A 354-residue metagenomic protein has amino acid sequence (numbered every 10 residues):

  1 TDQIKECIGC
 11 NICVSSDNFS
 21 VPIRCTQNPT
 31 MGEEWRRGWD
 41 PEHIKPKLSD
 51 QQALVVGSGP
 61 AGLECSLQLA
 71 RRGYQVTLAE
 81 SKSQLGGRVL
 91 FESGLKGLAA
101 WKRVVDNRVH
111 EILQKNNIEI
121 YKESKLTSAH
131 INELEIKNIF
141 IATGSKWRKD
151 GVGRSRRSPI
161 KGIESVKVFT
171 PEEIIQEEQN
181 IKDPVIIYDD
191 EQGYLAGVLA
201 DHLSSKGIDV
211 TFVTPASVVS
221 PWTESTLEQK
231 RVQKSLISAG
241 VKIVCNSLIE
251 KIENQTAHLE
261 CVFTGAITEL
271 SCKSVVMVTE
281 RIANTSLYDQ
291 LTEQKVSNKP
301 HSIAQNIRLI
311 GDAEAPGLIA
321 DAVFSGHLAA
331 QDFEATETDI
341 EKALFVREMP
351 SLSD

Functional and structural regions predicted by a protein language model:
T1, I12-N18, T30, L113-N117 (+5 more regions): Generic secondary-structure signature for well-ordered alpha-helical cores
T1-V56, P60, C65-R71, Q75-V76 (+2 more regions): Flavin-dependent oxidoreductase catalytic cores
F19-R24, R36-R37, V89-F91, L134 (+2 more regions): Short acidic, glycine/serine/threonine-rich loops at helix termini
I23, G32, I44, S83-L85 (+4 more regions): Glycine-rich flavin
K47-S81, L85, Y121-E135, I139-E224 (+2 more regions): Rossmann-like dinucleotide/flavin-binding elements
G87-K137, R154, T223-L248, Q255 (+1 more regions): N-terminal Rossmann-like dinucleotide/flavin-binding domain of flavoprotein oxidoreductases that bind FAD/FMN
E164, I252-T256: Short acidic-glycine loop/turn motifs at beta-strand connectors
A257-C261: SH3/SH3-like beta-barrel fold
